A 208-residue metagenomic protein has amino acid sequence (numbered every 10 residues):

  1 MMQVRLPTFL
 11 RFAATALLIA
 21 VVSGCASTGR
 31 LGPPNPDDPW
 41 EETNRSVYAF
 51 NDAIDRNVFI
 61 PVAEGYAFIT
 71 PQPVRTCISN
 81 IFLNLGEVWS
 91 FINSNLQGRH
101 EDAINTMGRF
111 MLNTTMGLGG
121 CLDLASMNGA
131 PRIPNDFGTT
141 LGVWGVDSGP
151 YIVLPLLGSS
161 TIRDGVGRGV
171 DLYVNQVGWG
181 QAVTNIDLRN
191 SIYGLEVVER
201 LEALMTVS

Functional and structural regions predicted by a protein language model:
M2-A14: Bacterial N-terminal signal peptides that target proteins for export
I19-V22: Bacterial Sec-type N-terminal signal peptides, specifically the leucine/valine-rich hydrophobic h-region
L31-P34, E41, G145-S208: A structured, mid-to-C-terminal "fold-capping" secondary-structure block
G32, P36-E41, T70-I78, L96: Terminal hydrophobic membrane-targeting helix
G32-V58, G65: Post-signal peptide N-terminal segment of mature Sec-exported envelope proteins
R56-F82: N-terminal, post-signal-peptide region of Sec/Tat-exported proteins
N84-I162: Mid-length scaffold segments of soluble, non-membrane domains
